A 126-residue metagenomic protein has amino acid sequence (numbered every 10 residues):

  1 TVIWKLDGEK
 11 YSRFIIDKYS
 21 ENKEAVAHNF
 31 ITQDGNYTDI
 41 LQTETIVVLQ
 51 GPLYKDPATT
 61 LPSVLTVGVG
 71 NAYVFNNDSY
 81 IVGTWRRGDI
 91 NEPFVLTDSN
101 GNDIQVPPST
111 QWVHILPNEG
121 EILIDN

Functional and structural regions predicted by a protein language model:
T1-N126: Mid-to-C-terminal functional-domain signal that highlights helix-capping/loop sites within ligand-binding modules
